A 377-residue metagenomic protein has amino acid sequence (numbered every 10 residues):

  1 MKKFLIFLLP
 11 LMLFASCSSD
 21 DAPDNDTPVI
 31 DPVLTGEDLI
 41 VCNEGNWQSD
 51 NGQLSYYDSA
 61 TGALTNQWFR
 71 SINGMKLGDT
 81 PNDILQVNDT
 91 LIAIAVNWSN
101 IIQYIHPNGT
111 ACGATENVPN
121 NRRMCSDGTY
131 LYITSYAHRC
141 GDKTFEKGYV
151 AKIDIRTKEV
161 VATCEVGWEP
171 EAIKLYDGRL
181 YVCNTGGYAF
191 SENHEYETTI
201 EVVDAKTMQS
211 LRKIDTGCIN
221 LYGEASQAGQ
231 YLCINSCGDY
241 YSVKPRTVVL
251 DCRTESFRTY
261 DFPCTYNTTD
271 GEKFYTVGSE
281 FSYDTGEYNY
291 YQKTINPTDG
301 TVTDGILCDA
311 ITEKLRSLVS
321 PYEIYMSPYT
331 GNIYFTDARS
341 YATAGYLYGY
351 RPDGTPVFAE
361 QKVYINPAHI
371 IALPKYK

Functional and structural regions predicted by a protein language model:
M1-L39: Bacterial Sec-dependent N-terminal signal peptides
V29, K76-L85, P119-G128, W168-D177 (+5 more regions): Repeated scaffold domains used in trafficking and secretory/extracellular systems, primarily beta-propellers
V41, I94, I133-S135, V182-C183 (+3 more regions): Residue position within the beta-strands of beta-propeller blades
N46-D50, A95-W98, C140-G148, A189-T198 (+3 more regions): Short, solvent-exposed loop/turn segments at conserved positions within beta-propeller repeat blades
D50-G128, I133, C140-G141: Post-signal peptide N-terminal segment of secreted/secretory-pathway proteins
L54-D58, E146-I155, Y196-A205, R246-D251 (+2 more regions): Beta-propeller blade signature
A63-K76, G109-E116, E159-C164, Q209-T216 (+3 more regions): A short beta-strand motif characteristic of beta-propeller blades
A162-E165, P170-F281: Acidic, serine/threonine- and glycine-rich low-complexity intrinsically disordered segments that serve as flexible
